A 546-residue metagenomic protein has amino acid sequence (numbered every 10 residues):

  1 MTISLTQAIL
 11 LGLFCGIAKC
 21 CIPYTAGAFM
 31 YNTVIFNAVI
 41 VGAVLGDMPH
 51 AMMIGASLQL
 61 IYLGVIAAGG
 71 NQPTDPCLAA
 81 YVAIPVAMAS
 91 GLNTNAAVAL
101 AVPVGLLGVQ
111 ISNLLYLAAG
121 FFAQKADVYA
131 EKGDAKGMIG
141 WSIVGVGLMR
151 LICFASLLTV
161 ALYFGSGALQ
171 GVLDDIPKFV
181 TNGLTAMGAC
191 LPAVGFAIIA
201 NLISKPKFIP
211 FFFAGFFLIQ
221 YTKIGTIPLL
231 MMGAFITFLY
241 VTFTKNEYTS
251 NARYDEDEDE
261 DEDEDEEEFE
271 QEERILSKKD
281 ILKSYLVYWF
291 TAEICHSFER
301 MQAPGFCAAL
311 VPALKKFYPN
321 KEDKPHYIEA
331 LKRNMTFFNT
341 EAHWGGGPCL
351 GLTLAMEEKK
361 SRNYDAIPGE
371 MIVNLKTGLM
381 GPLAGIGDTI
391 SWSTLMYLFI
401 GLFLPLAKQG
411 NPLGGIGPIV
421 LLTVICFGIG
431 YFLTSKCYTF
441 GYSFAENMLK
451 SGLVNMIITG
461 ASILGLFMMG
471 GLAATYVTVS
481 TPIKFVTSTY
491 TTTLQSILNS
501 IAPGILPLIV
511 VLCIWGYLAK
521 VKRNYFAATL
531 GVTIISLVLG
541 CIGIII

Functional and structural regions predicted by a protein language model:
M1-I9, V41-M52, V86-A101, L404-G417 (+2 more regions): Helix-coil boundary and interhelical linker segments in multi-pass alpha-helical membrane proteins
M1-L78: Hydrophobic transmembrane alpha-helices
L11, C15-K19, L63-I66, L78-L117 (+1 more regions): Short helix-perturbing small/polar motifs within transmembrane alpha-helices
V34-G46, A87, F213-I219, C513-A519: Generic transmembrane alpha-helix motif of multi-pass integral membrane proteins
A97-G195, K316, E322-G470: Helix-loop-helix junctions within the multi-pass membrane cores of secondary transporters/permeases
S166-T181, T478-S496: Membrane-interface helix termini and inter-helical loops of multi-pass transporters
K223, G233-F238, S536-I546: Juxtamembrane boundary at the C-terminal end of a transmembrane helix
N251-P368: Soluble N-terminal domains of membrane-associated systems
